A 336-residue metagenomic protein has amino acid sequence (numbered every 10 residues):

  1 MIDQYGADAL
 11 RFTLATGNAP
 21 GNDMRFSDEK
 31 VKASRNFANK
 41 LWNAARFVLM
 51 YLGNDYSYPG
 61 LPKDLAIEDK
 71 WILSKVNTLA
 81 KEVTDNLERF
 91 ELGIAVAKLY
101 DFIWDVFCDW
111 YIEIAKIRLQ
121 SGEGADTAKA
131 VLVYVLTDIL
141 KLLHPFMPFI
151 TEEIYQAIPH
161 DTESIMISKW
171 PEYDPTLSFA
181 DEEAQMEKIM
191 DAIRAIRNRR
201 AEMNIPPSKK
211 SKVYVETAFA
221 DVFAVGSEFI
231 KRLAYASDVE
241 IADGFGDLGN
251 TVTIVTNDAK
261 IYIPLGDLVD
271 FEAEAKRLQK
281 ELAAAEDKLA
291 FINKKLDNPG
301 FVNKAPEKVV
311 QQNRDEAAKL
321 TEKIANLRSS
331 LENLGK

Functional and structural regions predicted by a protein language model:
M1-N22: Alpha-helical recognition segments enriched in aromatics with Gly/Pro capping that present substrate-recognition
N22-K30: Short, solvent-exposed helix-loop connector elements
E29-K336: Feature 926 captures the class I aminoacyl-tRNA synthetase adenylation module centered on the KMSKS loop
